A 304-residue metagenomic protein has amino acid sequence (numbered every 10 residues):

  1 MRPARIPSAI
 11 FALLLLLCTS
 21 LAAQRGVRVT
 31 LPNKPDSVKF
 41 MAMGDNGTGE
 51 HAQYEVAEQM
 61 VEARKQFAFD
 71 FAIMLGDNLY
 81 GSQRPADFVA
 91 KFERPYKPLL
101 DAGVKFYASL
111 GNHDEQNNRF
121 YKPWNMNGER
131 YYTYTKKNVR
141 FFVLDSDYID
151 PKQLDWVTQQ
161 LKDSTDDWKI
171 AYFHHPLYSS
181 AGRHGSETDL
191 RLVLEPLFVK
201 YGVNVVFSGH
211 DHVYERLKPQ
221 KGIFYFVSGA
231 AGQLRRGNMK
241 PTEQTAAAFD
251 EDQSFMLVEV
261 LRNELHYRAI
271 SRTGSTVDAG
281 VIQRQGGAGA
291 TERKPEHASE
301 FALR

Functional and structural regions predicted by a protein language model:
M1-F11: Bacterial N-terminal signal peptides that target proteins for export
A9-S20: Bacterial N-terminal signal peptides
A22-D87, S180: N-terminal active-site segment of His-dependent metallophosphoesterases
P32-K34, K39, V61, Y80-K169 (+2 more regions): Extended active-site neighborhood of metal-dependent phosphoesterases/phosphodiesterases
D45, G76-D77, G111-N112, H174 (+1 more regions): Active-site glycine-centered loops adjacent to acidic/histidine catalytic or metal-binding residues that shape
D70-A72, D167-F173: Generic beta-sheet signal
H175-S186, L190, K294-R304: A short, charged
A248-R304: A short C-terminal boundary segment appended to hydrolase-like catalytic domains
